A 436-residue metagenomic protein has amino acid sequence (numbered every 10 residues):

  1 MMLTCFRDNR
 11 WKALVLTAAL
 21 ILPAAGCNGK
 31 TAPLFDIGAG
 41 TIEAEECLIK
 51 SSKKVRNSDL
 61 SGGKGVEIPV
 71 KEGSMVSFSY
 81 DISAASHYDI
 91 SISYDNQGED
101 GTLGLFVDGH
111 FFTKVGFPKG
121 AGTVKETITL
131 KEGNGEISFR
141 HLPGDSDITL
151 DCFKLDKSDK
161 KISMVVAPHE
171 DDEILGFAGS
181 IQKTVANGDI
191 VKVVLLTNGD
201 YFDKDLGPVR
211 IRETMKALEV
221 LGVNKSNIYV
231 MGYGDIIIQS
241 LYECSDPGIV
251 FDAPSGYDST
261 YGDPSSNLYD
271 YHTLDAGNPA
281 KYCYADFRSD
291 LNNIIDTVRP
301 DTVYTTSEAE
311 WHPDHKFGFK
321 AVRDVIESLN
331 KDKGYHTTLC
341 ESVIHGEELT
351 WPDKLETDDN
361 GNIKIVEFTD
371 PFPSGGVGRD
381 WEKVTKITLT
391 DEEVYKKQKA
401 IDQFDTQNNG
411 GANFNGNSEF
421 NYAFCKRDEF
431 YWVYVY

Functional and structural regions predicted by a protein language model:
M2-V15: Bacterial N-terminal signal peptides that target proteins for export
V15-P23: Bacterial N-terminal signal peptides
A24-L34: Sec-dependent signal peptide cleavage junction
A32-S158: Extracytoplasmic
D156-T297, K320-H345, W381-K383, A400-Q403 (+1 more regions): Active-site rim/loop-helix segments in enzyme catalytic domains that contact anionic ligands
L291-E310, H315: Proline-aspartate-enriched helix->loop->beta-strand connector
R323, T390-V394, Q398-Y436: C-terminal regulatory/interaction regions
P352-Q407: A conserved mid-domain beta-alpha-beta active-site/ligand-binding segment of alpha/beta enzyme cores
